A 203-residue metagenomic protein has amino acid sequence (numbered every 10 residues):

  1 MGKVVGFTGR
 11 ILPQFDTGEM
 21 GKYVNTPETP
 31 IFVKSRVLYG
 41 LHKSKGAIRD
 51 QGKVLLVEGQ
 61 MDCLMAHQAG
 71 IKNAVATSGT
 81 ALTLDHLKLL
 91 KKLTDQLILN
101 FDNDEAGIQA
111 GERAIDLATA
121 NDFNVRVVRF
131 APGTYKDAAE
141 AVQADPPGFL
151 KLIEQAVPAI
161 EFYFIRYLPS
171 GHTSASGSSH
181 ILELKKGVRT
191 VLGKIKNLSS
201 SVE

Functional and structural regions predicted by a protein language model:
M1-L93, L97, A110-G111: Phosphate-handling DNA/RNA-contact segment within nucleic-acid enzymes
K45, K91, I115, A139 (+1 more regions): Generic hydrophobic alpha-helical scaffold/packing signal
M61, L82, F101-G111, R129-K136: Acidic, metal-coordinating catalytic cores used for nucleic-acid/nucleotide bond scission and strand-transfer chemistry
G70-A74, A114-L117, V142-P146: Short secondary-structure boundary/capping segments
L87-L90, D116-T119, P158: Flexible glycine/proline-rich, aromatic-decorated loop/lid segments
Q96, D102-N103, E154, E161: Histidine- and aromatic-rich ligand-binding microenvironments
I98, A110-N121: Conserved acidic, small-residue-rich alpha-beta core segments centered on
N124-V202: C-terminal or mid-to-C-terminal helical accessory/interaction module adjacent to the motor/catalytic core
